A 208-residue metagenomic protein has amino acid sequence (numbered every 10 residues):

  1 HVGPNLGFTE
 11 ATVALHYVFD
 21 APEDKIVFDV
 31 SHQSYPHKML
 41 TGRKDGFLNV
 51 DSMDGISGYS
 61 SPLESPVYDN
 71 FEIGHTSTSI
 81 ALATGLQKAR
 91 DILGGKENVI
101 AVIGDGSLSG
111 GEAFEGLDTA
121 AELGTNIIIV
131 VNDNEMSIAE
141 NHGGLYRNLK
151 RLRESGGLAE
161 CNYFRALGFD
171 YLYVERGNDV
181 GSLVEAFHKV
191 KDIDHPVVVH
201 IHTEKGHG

Functional and structural regions predicted by a protein language model:
V2-L123: Cofactor-binding active-site loop characterized by glycine-rich and histidine/acidic residues
D69-G208: Glycine-rich ThDP/TPP pyrophosphate-binding loop and its adjacent helix/strand module within ThDP-dependent enzymes
